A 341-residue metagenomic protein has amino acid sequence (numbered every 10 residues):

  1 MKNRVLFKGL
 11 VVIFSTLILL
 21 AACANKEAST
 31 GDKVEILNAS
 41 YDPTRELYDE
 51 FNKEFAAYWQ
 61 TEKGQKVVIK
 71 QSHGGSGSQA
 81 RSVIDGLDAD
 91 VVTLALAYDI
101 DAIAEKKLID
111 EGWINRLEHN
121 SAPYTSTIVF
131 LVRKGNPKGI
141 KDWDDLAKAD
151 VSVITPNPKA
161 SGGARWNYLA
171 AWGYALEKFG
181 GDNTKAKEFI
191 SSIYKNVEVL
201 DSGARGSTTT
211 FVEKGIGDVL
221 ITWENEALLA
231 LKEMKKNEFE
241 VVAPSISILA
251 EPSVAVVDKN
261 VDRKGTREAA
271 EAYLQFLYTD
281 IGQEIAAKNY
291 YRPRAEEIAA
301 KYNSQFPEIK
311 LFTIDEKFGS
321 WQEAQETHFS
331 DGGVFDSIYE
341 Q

Functional and structural regions predicted by a protein language model:
I18-A22: C-terminal motif of bacterial Sec signal peptides marking the signal peptidase cleavage site
A24-K26: Bacterial signal peptide processing site
T30-S161, N303, Y339: N-terminal segment of the mature folded domain
A39-Y41, V132-K134, S152-F179, Y194-V197 (+1 more regions): Short beta-strand->loop
A122-V129, F189-Y194, L200-S202, M234-R267: Periplasmic-binding protein-like
G135-K141, A160, G173-G181, N260-E268: Short helix-loop capping/hinge motifs at secondary-structure junctions, enriched in acidic/polar residues
F179-S245: Ligand-binding pocket segment of bilobal, Venus flytrap-like solute-binding proteins
V261-Q341: Extracellular/periplasmic juxtamembrane helices and adjacent flexible linkers that interface with membrane partners
